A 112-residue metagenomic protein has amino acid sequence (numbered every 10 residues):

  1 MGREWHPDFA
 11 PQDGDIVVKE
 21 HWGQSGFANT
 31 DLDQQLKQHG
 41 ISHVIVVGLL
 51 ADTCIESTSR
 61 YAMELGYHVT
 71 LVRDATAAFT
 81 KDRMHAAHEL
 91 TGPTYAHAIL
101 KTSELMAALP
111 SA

Functional and structural regions predicted by a protein language model:
M1-A112: Active-site-adjacent betaalpha module
